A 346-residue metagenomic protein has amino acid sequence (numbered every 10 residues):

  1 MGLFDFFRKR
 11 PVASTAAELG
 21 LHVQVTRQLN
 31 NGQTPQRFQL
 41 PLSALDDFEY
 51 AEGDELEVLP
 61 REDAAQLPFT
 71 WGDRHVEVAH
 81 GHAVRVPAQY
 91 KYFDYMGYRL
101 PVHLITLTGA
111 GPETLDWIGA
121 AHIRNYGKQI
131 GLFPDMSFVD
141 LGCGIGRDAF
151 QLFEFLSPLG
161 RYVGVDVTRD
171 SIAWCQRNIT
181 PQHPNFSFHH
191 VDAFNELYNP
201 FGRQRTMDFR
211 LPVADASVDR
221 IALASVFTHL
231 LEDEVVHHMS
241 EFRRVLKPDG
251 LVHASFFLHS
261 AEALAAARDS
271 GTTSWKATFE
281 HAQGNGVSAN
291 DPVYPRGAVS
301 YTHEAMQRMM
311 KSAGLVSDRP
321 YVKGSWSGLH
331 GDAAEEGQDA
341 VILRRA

Functional and structural regions predicted by a protein language model:
L3-A16, G20-Q129, I145-L152, R161-R210 (+1 more regions): Class I (Rossmann-like) S-adenosyl-L-methionine-dependent methyltransferase catalytic domain, capturing the SAM-binding
D135-G144: Conserved class I S-adenosyl-L-methionine
L159, L246-V252: Short glycine-dipeptide loop
A222: A conserved beta-strand element that flanks and buttresses the S-adenosyl-L-methionine
S225-V226: Short catalytic micro-motifs in class I SAM-dependent methyltransferases
L231-E232: Helix-capping/helix-break motifs at membrane-protein junctions, especially on the cytosolic side just before or after
V236-P248: A short glycine-rich, Lys/Arg-flanked "PGG" loop and its adjoining helix->strand segment in the class I
